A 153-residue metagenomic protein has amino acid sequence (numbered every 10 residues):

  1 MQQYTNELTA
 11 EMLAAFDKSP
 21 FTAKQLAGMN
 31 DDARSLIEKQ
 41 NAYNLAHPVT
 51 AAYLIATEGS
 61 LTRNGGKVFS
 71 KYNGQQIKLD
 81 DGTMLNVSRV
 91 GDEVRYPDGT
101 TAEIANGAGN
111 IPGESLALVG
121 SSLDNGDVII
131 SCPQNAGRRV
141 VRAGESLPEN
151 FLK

Functional and structural regions predicted by a protein language model:
M1-K153: Intrinsically disordered, low-complexity proline/glycine-rich segments
